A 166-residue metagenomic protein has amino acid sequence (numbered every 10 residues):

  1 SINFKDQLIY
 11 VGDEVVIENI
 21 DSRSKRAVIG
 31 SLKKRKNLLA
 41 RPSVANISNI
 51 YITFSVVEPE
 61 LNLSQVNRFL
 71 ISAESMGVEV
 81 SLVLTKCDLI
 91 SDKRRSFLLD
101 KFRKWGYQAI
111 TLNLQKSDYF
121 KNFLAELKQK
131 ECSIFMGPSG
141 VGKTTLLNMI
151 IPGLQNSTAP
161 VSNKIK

Functional and structural regions predicted by a protein language model:
S1-L63: N-terminal accessory targeting/assembly segments
I47-F54, S75-T85, G106-L112: Conserved beta-strand/loop subsegment of P-loop NTPase cores
E60, I90, G153: Catalytic P-loop NTPase motifs of RecA-like helicase/translocase cores
S64-S75: Histidine-anchored nucleotide/phosphate-binding helix
L89-V141: Canonical P-loop GTPase G-domain recognition
S139, K143-T145, M149: Walker A/P-loop
G153-K166: Switch I (effector-binding) loop of TRAFAC-class P-loop GTPase G-domains
